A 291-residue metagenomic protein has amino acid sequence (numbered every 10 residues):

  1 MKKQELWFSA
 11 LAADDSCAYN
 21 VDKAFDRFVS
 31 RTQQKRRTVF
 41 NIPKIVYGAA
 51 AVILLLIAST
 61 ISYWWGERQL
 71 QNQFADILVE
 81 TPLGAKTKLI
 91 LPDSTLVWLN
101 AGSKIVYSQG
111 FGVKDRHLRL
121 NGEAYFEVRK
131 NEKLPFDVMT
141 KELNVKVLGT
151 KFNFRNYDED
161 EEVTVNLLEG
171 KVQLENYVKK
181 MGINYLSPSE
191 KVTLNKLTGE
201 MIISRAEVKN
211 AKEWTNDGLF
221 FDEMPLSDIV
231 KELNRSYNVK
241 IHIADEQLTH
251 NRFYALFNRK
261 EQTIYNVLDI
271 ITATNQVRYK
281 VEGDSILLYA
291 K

Functional and structural regions predicted by a protein language model:
M1-L6: N-terminal amphipathic alpha-helical interaction or autoinhibitory segments
F8, F25, K44-A49, I57-K291: A residue-level detector for the "anchor" residue at the start of short, highly conserved motifs
A12-V46: Positively biased amphipathic helices and basic secretion/translocation or surface-docking motifs that either flank
